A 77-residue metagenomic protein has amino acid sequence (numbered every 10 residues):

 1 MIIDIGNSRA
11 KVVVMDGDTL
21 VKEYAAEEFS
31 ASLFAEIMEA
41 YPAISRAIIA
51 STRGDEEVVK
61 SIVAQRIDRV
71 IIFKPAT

Functional and structural regions predicted by a protein language model:
M1-V21: Gly/Thr-rich phosphate-binding beta-strand-loop-beta motif of the actin/hexokinase/Hsp70
K11, E57-V59: Phosphate- and divalent-cation-binding pockets in alpha/beta enzyme and binding domains that engage nucleotide-derived
V14-E36: Basic/polar, acidic-poor N-terminal "presequence/leader" segments that form or can form short amphipathic helices
K22, E27, A47-E57: N-terminal beta-alpha supersecondary unit
F29-S32, A40-P42, P75-T77: Short, surface-exposed, polar/charged, turn-prone segments marking secondary-structure boundaries
A35-R46, R66: Phosphate/pyrophosphate-binding loops at sites that engage ATP/ADP/AMP, CoA/4′-phosphopantetheine, polyphosphate
A43-R53, R69-F73: Short glycine-rich phosphate-binding loop at a beta-alpha junction
S61-T77: Glycine/small-residue-rich loop that forms an oxyanion/phosphate-binding "nest" at active or ligand-binding sites
